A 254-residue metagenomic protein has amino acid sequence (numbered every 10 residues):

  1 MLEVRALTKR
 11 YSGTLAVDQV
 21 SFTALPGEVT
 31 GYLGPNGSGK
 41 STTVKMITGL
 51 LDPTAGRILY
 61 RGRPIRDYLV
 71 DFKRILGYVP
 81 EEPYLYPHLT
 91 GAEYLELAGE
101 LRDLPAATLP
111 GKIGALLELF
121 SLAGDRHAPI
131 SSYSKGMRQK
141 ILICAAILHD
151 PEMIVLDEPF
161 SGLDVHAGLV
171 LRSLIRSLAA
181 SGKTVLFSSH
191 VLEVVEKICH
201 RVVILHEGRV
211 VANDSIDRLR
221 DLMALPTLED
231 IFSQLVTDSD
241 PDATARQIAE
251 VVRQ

Functional and structural regions predicted by a protein language model:
G56-D67, D71-F72: Conserved ABC transporter NBD signature motif
E96, E100, A107-D125: Conserved ABC ATPase "signature" region
I154-E158: Catalytic Walker B motif of ABC-type/P-loop ATPase nucleotide-binding domains
G168-S181: Helical segment within the ABC ATPase nucleotide-binding domain
V195-E196: A short, surface-exposed alpha-helical micro-motif characterized by mixed small hydrophobic and charged/polar residues
N213-D214: ABC ATPase "signature
